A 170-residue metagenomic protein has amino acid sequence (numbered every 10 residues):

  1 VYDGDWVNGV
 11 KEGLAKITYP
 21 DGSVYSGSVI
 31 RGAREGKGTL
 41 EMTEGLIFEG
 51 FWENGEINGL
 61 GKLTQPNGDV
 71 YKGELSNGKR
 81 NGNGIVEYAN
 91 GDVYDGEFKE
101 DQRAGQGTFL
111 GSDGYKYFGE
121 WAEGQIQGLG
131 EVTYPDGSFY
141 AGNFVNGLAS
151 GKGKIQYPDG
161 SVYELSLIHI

Functional and structural regions predicted by a protein language model:
V1-S166: Tandem repeat domain/solenoid detector
I168-I170: Conserved small/polar residues in nucleotide/adenosyl-binding loops
